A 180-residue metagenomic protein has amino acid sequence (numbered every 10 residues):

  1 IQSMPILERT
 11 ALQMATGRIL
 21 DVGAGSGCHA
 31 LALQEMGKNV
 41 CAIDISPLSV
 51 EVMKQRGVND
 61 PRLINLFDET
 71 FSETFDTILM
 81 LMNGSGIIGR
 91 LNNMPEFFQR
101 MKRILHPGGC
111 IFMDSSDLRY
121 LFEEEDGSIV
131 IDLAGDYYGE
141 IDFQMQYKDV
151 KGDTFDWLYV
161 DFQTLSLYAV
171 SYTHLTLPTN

Functional and structural regions predicted by a protein language model:
Q2-R18: Conserved alpha-helix/loop element of class I SAM-dependent methyltransferases that forms part of the SAM/SAH-binding
S46: Conserved SAM/SAH-binding beta-strand->alpha-helix loop
G57-D68: Conserved SAM-binding strand-loop segment of SAM-dependent methyltransferases
E69-T77: A short acidic, Gly/Pro-enriched loop at the edge of an enzyme's catalytic core that lines a small-molecule cofactor
D76-M94: A short SAM/SAH-binding and catalytic strip from SAM-dependent methyltransferases
P95-P107: A short glycine-rich, Lys/Arg-flanked "PGG" loop and its adjoining helix->strand segment in the class I
P107-T164: SAM-dependent methyltransferase
T173-N180: Conserved small/polar residues in nucleotide/adenosyl-binding loops
